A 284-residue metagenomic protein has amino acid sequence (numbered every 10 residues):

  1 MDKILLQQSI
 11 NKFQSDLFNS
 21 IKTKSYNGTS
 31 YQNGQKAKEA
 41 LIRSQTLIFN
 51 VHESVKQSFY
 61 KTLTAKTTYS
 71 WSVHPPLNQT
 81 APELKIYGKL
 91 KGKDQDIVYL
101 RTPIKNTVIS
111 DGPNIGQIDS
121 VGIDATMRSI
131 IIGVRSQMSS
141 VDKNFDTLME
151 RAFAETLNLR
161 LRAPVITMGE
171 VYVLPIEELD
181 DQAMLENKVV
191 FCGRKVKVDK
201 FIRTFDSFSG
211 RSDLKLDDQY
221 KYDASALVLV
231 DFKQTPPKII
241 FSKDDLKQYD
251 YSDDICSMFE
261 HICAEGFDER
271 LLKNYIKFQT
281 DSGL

Functional and structural regions predicted by a protein language model:
M1-W71, P82-L84, I176-L284: C-terminal tail/extension regions appended to the core domain(s) of diverse proteins
K36-I42, D119-I130: Intrinsically disordered, low-complexity acidic Ser/Thr-rich regulatory segments
W71-A125: Active-site metal-binding core of divalent-cation-utilizing nuclease and nuclease-like domains
I97, R128-S136, A152: Conserved catalytic cores of phosphodiester-cleaving nucleases, focusing on short active-site segments
I131, G169-Y172, L227: Structural beta-sheet core signal
R135-T147: Surface-exposed cleft-lining segments at the edges of enzyme active sites
F145-R162, R211: Short, charged, amphipathic alpha-helix that recurs within catalytic cores of restriction-modification and other
L161-Q182: Nucleic-acid nuclease catalytic cores
